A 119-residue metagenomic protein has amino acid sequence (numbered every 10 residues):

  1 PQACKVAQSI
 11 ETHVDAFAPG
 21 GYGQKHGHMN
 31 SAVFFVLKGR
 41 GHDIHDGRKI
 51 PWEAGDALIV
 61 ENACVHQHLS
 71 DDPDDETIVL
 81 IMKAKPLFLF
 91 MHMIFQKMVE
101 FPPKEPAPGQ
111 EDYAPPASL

Functional and structural regions predicted by a protein language model:
P1-K25, S31: A short glycine-rich, His/Asp/Glu-containing loop-to-beta-strand
C4-S9, F35, I44, V60 (+1 more regions): A generic structural signal for short, solvent-exposed coil/turn residues that cap or connect secondary-structure
I10, W52, D75-T77: Residue-level detection of beta-strand scaffold positions
F17-A18, H45, W52-D72, M82-K85: Conserved metal-binding segment of the jelly-roll/cupin
G27-A54, C64: A short beta-strand-loop-beta hairpin characteristic of the jelly-roll/cupin
K38, I44, D56, I94-Q96 (+1 more regions): A generic membrane alpha-helix/interface feature
Q67-L119: Double-stranded beta-helix
